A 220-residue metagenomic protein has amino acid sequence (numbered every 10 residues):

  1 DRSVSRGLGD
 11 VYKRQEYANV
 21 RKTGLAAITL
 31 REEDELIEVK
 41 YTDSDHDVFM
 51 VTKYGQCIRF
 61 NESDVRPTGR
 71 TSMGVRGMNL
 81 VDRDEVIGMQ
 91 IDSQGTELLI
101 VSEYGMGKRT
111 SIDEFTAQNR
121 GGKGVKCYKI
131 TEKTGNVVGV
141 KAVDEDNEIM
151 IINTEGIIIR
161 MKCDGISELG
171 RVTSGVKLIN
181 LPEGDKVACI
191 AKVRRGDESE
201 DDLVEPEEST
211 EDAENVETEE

Functional and structural regions predicted by a protein language model:
D1-Y12: Single conserved hydrophobic/aromatic residue that forms the stacking wall/gate of nucleotide- or nucleobase-binding
G7, T52-Q56, I100-M106, N153-E155: Glycine- and small/acidic-residue-enriched microsegments that form turns, hinges, and capping elements
D10, A18-K22, Q56-F60, V65-R70 (+6 more regions): Short loop/beta submotifs within extracellular cysteine-rich repeat domains
N19-V20, T29-E33, E38-S44, M50-T52 (+6 more regions): Low-complexity, polar/charged sequence tracts that form flexible coils or short amphipathic helices and often embed
N119-V143: Generic long, charged, amphipathic alpha-helical segments
L178-E198: Blade-level signature of beta-propeller repeat domains, shared across WD40, Kelch, NHL, RCC1 and BNR/Asp-box propellers
A191-E220: Acidic, low-complexity intrinsically disordered tails
